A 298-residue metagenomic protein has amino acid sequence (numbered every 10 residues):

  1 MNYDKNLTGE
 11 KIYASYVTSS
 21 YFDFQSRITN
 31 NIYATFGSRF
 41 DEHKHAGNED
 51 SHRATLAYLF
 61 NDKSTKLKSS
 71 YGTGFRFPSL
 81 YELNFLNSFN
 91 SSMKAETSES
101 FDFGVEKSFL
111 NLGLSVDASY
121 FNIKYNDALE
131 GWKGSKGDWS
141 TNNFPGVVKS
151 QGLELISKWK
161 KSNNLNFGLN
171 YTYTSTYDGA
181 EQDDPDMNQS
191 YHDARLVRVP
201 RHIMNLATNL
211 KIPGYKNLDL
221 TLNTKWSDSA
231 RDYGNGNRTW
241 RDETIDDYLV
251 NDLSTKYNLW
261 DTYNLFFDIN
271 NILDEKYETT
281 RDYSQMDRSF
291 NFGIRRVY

Functional and structural regions predicted by a protein language model:
M1, A34-F36, H52, T65-S69 (+7 more regions): Transmembrane beta-strands of outer-membrane beta-barrel proteins
M1-K5, T18, S38-K44, F60 (+10 more regions): Transmembrane beta-strands of outer-membrane beta-barrel pores
M1-T35, F60, L220, N235-T244: Outer-membrane beta-barrel transmembrane domain signature of Gram-negative proteins, especially the mid-to-C-terminal
N2, A57-N61, K66-K68, A95-Q151 (+3 more regions): Membrane-embedded beta-barrel scaffold of Gram-negative outer-membrane proteins
G9-Y16, E42-N48, F89-T97, N143-S150 (+3 more regions): Replace "Gram-negative outer membrane beta-barrel proteins" with "bacterial and organellar outer membrane beta-barrel
S20-S26, A54-Y58, F103-K107, L155-W159 (+5 more regions): Residues on the lipid-exposed face of transmembrane beta-strands in outer-membrane beta-barrel proteins
R27-A34, N122-K124, N143-N235, T262-N264 (+1 more regions): Gram-negative outer-membrane beta-barrel transporters
K225-N237, T244, Y248, D252-Y298: C-terminal beta-signal and adjacent terminal beta-strands/loops of Gram-negative outer-membrane beta-barrel proteins
